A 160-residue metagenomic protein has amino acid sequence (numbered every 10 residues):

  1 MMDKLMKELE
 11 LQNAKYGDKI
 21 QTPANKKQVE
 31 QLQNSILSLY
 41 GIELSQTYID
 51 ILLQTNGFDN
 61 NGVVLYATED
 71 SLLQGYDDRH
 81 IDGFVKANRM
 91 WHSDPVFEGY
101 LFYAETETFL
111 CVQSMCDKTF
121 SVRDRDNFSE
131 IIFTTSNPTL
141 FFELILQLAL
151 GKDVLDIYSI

Functional and structural regions predicted by a protein language model:
M1-L110, I157: A surface-exposed partner-binding patch
L73-Q74, T108-V112, N127-T134: Short, surface-exposed beta-strand/loop "edge" segments at domain boundaries and coil↔beta transitions
S114-D117: Short acidic-glycine loop/turn motifs at beta-strand connectors
F120-D124: Short aromatic-glycine-(Arg/Gly/Cys) micro-motifs in beta-strand/loop hairpins
S129-K152: Compact, glycine/acidic-enriched structural inserts
V154-I160: Short, flexible loop/turn segments with low-complexity composition
